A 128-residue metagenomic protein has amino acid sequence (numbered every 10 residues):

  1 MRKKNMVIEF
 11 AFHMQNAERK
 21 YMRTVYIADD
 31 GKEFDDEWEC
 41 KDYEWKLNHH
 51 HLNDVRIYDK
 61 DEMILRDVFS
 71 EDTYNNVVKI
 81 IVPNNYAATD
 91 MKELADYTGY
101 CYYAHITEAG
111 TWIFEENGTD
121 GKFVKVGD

Functional and structural regions predicted by a protein language model:
M1-R2, T98: Catalytic phosphate/metal-binding cores of nucleic-acid and nucleotide-processing enzymes, i.e., regions that mediate
K3-A11, M22, D54, V77 (+1 more regions): Low-complexity, intrinsically disordered short peptide segments enriched in small/polar/basic residues
V7-G31: Short aromatic-glycine-(Arg/Gly/Cys) micro-motifs in beta-strand/loop hairpins
M14-N16, W38, T73, G118: Prokaryotic Sec-type signal peptides and long signal-anchor helices with extended Leu/Ile/Val-rich h-regions
W38-H51: Short active-site loop/helix that positions an aromatic residue
H50-H51, R56, E62-G121: Acidic, low-complexity, intrinsically disordered interaction modules
K125-D128: Short acidic DE-rich linear segments
